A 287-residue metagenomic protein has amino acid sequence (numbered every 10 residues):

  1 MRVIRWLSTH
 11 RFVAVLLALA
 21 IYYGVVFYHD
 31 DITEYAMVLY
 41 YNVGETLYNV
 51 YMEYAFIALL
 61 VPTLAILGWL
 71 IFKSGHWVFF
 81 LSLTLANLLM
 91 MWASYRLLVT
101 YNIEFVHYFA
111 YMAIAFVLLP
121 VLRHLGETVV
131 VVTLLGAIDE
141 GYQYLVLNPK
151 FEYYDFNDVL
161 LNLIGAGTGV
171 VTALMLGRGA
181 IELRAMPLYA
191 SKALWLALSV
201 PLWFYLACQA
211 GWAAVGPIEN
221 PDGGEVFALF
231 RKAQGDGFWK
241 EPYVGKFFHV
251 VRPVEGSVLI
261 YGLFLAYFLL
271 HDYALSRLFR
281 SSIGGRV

Functional and structural regions predicted by a protein language model:
M1-F151, L174-V287: Bulky hydrophobic segments
Y154-D155, T172: A generic "cationic amphipathic patch" detector
F156-D158, L163, G167, V250-I260: Membrane-interface transmembrane-helix boundary segments in multi-pass integral membrane proteins
L161-G179: Multi-pass membrane catalytic core of lipid/isoprenoid biosynthesis enzymes
